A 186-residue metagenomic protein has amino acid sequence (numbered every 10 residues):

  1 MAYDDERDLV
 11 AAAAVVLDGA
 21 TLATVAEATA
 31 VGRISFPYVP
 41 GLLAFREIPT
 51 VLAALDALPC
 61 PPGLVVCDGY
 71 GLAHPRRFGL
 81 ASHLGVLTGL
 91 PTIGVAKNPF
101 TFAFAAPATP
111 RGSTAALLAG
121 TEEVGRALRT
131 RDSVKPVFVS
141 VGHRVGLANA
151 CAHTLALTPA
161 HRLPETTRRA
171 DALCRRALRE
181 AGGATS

Functional and structural regions predicted by a protein language model:
M1-D4: Two-metal-ion RNase H-like nuclease active-site motif
E6-P61: A glycine-rich, hydrophobic loop/mini-helix early in the fold
Y38-L42, C67-P75, V134-V141: Flexible, glycine/proline-enriched loop segments at strand-loop-helix junctions that form or flank small-ligand binding
I48, K97-N98, A106-S186: C-terminal binding/interaction regions
L52-L84, T88-L90: Catalytic-site beta-strand/loop segments enriched in glycine and acidic/polar residues
V65, T101, A105-A106: Feature detects long, helix-prone N-terminal segments enriched in hydrophobes
Y70-G71, K97-F100: Short, ordered loop/turn segments at secondary-structure junctions
P91-A96: Short hydrophobic alpha-helical runs that function as membrane-insertion/retention elements
